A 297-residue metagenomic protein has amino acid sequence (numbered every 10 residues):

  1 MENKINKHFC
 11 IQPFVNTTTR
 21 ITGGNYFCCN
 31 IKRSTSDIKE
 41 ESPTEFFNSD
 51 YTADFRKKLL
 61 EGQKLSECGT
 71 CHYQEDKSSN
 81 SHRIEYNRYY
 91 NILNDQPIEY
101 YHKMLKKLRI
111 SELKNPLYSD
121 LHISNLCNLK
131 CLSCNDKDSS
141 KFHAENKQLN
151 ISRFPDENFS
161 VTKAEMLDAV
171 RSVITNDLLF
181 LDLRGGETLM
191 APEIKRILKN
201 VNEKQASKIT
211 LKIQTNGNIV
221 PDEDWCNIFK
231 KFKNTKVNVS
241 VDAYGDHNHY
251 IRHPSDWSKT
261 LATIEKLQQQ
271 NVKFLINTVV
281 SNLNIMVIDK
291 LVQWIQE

Functional and structural regions predicted by a protein language model:
M1-L93, N115: Accessory C-terminal segments flanking Radical SAM cores
Q63-P116, K147-A169: Non-catalytic membrane-proximal stalk/linker segments that position and tether the catalytic domains
G69-T70, L129-S133: C-type cytochrome heme c attachment motif
H72-Q74, C134-S140: Detector for the c-type heme attachment site
P116-L126, K137-A164, N176-P192, K204-D222 (+2 more regions): Core AdoMet radical
E193-K199, D222-F229, V287-D289: Distinct, well-ordered alpha-helical segments
N227-N234, Q268, Q296: Acidic (Asp/Glu)-rich catalytic clusters
N282-Q296: Catalytic cores of alpha/beta
